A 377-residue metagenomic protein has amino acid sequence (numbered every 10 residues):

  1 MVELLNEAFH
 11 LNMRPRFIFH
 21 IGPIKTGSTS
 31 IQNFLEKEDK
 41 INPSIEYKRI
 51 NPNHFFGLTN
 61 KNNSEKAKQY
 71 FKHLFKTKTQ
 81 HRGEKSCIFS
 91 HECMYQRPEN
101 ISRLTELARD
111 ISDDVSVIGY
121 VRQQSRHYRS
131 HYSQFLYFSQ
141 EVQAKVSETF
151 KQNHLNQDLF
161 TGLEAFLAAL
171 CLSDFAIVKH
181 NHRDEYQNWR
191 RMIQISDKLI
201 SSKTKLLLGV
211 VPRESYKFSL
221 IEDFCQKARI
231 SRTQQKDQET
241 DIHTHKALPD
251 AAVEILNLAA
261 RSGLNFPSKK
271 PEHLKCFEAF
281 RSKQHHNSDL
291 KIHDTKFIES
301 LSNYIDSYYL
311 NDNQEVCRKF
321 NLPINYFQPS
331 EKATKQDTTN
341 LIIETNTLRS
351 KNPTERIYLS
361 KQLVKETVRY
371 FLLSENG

Functional and structural regions predicted by a protein language model:
V2-G377: Anion-recognition interface
